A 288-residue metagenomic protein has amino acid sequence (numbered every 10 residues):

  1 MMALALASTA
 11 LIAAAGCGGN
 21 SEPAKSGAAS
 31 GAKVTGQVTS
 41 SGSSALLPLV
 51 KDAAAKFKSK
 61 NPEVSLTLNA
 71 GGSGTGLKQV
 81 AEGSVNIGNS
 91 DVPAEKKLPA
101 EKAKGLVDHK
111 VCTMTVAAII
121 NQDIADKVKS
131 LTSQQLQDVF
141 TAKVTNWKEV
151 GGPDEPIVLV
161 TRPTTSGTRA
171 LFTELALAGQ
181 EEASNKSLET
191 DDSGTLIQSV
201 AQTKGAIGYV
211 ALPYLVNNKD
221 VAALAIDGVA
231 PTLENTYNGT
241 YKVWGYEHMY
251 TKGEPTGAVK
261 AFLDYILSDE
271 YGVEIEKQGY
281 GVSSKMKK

Functional and structural regions predicted by a protein language model:
M1-L4: Bacterial N-terminal signal peptides that target proteins for export
I12-G16: C-terminal motif of bacterial Sec signal peptides marking the signal peptidase cleavage site
G18-G74, K78-E82, N86, S90-A100 (+1 more regions): Exported/periplasmic ABC-transporter solute-binding proteins
